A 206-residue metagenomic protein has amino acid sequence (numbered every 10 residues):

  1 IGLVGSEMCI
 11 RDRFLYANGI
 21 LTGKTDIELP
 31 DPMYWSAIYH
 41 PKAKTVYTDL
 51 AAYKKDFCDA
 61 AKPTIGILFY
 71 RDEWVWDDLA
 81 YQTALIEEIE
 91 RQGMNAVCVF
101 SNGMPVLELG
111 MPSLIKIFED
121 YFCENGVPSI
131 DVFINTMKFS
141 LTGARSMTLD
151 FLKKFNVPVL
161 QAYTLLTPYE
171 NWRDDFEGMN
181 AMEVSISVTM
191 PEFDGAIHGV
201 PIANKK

Functional and structural regions predicted by a protein language model:
I1-G5: Single conserved hydrophobic/aromatic residue that forms the stacking wall/gate of nucleotide- or nucleobase-binding
S6-K206: Mature, well-folded catalytic/scaffold domains that follow N-terminal targeting or propeptide regions
